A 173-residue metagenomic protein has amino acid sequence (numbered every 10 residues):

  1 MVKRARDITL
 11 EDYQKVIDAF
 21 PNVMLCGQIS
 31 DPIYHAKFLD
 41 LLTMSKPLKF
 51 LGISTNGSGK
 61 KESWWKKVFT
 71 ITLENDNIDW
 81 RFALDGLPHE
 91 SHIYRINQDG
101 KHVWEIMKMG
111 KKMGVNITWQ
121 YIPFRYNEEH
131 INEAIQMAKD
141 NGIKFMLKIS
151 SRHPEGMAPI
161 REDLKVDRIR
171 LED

Functional and structural regions predicted by a protein language model:
M1-Q14, A19, D40-T43, T70-D173: Radical SAM enzyme [4Fe-4S]-AdoMet core and its adjacent flexible, acidic and glycine-rich loops/tails across
N22, F50-G52, D79: Conserved LRR concave beta-strand detector
N22-D31, R81: Active-site groove signature of glycoside hydrolases
L25, I53-T55, W119-Y121: Conserved hydrophobic beta-strand within the GNAT/NAT acetyltransferase core sheet that lines the active-site cleft
G27, T55, L147-I149: Short loop/edge segments at beta-strand edges and connector loops that shape dinucleotide/nucleotide cofactor-binding
P32-I33, N56-K60, P123-N127: Short beta->alpha connector loops
H35, L41-G52, H102-V103: P-loop/Walker A phosphate-binding loop and immediately adjacent motor/lid segment at beta-alpha junctions
K37-F38, W64: Acidic donor-diphosphate engagement hotspot in glycosyltransferases and nucleotidyltransferases that stabilizes
